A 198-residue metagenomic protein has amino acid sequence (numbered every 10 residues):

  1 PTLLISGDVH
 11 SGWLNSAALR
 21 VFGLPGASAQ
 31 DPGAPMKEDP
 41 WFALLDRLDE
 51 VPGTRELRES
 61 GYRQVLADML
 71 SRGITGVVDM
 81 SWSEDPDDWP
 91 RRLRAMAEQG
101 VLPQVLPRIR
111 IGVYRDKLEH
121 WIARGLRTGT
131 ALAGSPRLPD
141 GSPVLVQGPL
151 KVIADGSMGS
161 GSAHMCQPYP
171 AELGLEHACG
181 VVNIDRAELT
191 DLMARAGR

Functional and structural regions predicted by a protein language model:
P1-R127, V152-R198: Divalent metal-binding segments
A97-L102, G129-S142: Acidic (Asp/Glu)-rich catalytic clusters
Q147: Active-site region of glycoside hydrolase catalytic domains
